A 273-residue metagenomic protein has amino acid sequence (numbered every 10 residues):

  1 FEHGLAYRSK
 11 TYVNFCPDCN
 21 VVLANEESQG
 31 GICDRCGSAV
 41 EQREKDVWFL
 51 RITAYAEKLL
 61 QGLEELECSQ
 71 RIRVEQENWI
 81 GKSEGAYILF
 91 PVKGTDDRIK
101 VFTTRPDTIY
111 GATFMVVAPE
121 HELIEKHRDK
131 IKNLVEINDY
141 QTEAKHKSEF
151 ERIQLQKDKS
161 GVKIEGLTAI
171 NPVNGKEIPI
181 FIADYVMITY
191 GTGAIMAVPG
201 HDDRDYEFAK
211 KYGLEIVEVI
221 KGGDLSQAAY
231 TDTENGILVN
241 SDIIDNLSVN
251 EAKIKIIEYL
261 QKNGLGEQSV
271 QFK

Functional and structural regions predicted by a protein language model:
F1-I99, A194-K273: Residue patterns forming the tRNA-binding/recognition surfaces of aminoacyl-tRNA synthetases and related DALR
E26, D97-T104, P179-I182: Short amphipathic beta-strand/extended segments with alternating polar/hydrophobic composition
G30, D46-V47, T103-T108, I182-V186: A short, sequence-level motif marking secondary-structure junctions
R51, T108-T113, Y190-T192: Short, surface-exposed linear segments at secondary-structure transitions and domain or protein termini
I80-E84, K93, P106-T108, D158-K163 (+1 more regions): A short catalytic or substrate-binding loop motif that flags glycine-/basic-rich loops and adjacent residues that bind
S83-Y87, T113, I164-G166: Short glycine-rich loop/turn motifs
I99-H121, K273: Conserved phosphate/anionic-ligand binding catalytic regions in large, soluble enzymes, centered on
H121-A228: Catalytic alpha/beta core of large soluble enzyme barrels
